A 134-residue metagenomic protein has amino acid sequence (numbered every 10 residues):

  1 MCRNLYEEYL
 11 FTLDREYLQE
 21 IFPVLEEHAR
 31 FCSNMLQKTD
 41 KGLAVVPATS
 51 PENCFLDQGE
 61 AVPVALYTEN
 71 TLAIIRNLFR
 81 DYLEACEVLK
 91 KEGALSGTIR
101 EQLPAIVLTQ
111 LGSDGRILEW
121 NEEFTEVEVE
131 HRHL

Functional and structural regions predicted by a protein language model:
M1-F11, R15, Q19, P23 (+1 more regions): Active-site core of glycosidic bond-cleaving carbohydrate-active enzymes
E27-A85: Acidic/histidine-rich catalytic neighborhood
